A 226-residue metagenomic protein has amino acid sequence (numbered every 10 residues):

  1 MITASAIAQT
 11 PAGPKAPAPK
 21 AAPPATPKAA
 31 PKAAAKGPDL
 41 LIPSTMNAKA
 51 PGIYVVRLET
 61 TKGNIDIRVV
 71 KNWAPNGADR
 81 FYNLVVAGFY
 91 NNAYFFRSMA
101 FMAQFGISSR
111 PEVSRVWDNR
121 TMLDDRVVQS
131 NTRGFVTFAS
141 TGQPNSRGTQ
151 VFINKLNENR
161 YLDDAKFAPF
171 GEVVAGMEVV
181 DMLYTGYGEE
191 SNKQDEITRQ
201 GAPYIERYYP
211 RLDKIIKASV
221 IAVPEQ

Functional and structural regions predicted by a protein language model:
M1-Q9: Sec-dependent N-terminal signal peptides
Q9-Q226: Cyclophilin-like peptidyl-prolyl cis-trans isomerases
